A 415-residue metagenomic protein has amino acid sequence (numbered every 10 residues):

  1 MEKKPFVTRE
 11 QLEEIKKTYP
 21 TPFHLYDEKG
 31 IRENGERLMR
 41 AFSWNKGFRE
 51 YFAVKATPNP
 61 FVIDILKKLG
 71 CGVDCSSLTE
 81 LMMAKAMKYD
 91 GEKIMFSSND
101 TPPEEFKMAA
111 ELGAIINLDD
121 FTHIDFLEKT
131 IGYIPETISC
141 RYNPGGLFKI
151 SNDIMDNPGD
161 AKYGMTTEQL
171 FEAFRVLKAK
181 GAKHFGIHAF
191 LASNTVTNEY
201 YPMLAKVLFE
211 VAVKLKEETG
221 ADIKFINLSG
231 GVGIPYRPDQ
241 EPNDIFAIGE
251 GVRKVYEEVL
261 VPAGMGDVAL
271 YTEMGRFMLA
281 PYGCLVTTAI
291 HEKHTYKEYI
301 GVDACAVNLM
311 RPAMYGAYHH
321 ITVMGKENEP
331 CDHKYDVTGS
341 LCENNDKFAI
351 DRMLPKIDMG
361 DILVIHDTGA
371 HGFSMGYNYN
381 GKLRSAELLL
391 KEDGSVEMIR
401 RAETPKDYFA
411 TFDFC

Functional and structural regions predicted by a protein language model:
M1-E136, E172, L177-A179, K183 (+4 more regions): A charged N-terminal "starter" segment
I31, K55, S77, A109 (+6 more regions): Conserved, mostly hydrophobic/aromatic
P58-F61, M83, P103, D125 (+7 more regions): Flexible loop/turn segments at secondary-structure boundaries
G132-L147: Glycine-rich, aromatic-flanked loop segments that form ligand/cofactor-binding clefts across common enzyme folds
P144-I290: Active-site loop/helix belt of alpha/beta enzymes
L260, M265-C415: Charged (often Lys/Glu-rich) extended helix/loop segments that serve as interaction or gating elements
